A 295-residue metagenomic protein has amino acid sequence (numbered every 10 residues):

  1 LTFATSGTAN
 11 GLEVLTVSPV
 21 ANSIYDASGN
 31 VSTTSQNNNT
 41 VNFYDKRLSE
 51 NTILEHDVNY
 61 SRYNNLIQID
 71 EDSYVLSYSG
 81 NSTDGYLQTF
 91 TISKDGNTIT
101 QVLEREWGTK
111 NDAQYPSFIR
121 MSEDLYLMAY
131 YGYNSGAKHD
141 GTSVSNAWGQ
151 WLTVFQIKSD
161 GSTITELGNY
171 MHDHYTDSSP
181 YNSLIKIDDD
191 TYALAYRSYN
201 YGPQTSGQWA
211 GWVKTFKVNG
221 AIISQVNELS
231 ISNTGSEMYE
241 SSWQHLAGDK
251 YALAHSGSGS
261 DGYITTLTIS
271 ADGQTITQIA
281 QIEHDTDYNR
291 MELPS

Functional and structural regions predicted by a protein language model:
L1-K46: Non-catalytic beta-sheet/beta-sandwich ligand-binding modules that flank or precede catalytic cores
K46-S295: Extracellular, repeat-based ectodomains that mediate carbohydrate processing or recognition
